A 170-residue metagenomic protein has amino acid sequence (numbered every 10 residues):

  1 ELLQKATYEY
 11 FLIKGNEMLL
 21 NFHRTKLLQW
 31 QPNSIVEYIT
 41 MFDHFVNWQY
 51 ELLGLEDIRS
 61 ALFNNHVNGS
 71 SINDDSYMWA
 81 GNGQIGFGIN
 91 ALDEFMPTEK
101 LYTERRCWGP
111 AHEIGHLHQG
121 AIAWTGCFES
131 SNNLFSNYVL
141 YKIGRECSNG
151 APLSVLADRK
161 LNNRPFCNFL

Functional and structural regions predicted by a protein language model:
Q4-T7: Alpha-helical scaffolding within the catalytic cores of extracellular/periplasmic polymer-degrading hydrolases
E9-L170: Catalytic cores of extracellular degradative/oxidative enzymes
